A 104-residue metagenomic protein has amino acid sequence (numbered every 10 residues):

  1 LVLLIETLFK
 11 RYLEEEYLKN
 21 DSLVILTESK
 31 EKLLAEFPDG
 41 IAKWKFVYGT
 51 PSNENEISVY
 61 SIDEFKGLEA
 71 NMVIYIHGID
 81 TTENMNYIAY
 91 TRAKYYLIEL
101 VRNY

Functional and structural regions predicted by a protein language model:
V2-E6, K10-Y104: Core RecA-like ATPase module of SF1/SF2 helicases and allied nucleic-acid translocases
